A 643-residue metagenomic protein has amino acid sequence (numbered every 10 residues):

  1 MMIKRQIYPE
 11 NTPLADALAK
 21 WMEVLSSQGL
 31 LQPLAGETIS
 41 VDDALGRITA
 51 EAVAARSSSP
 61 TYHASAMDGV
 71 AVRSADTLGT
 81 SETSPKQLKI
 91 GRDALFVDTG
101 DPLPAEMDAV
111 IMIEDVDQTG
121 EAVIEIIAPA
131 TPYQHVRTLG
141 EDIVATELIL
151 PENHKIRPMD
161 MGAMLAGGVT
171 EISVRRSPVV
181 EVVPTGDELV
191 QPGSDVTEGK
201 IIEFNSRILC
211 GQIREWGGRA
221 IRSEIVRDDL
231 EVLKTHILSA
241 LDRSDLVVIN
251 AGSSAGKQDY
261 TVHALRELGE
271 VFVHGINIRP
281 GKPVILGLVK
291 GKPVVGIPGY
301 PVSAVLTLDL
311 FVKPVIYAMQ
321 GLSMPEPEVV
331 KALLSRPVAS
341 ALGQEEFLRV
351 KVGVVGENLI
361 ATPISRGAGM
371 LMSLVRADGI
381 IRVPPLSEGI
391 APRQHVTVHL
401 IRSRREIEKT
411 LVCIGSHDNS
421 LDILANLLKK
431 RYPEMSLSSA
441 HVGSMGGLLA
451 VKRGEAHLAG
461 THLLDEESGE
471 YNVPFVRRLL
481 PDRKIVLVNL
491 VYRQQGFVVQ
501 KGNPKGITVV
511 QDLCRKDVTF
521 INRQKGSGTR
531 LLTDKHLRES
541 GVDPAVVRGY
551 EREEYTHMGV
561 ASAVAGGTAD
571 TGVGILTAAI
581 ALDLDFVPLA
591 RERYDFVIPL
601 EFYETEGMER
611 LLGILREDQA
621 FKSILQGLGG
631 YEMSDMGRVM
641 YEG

Functional and structural regions predicted by a protein language model:
M2-E171, V330-L334, V383-P385, H395: Phosphate-interaction motifs
A15-A19, Q32-D42, G46, E51 (+5 more regions): Flexible glycine/proline-rich
T138-I249, T410-M435, S439: Phosphate-binding glycine-rich loops and their immediate beta-loop-alpha structural context
E408-H417, Q511-T533: Short loop->beta-strand "edge-of-pocket" segments that line small-molecule binding or catalytic clefts across diverse
I423-P433, V510-Q511, R523-K525, T529-R552: Ligand-binding cleft/hinge of the Venus flytrap
G460-R478, A561-A590: A ligand-binding cleft/hinge motif common to bilobed small-molecule-binding domains
D482-Q494, L584-G613, D635-R638: Periplasmic-binding protein-like
L490, V499-F520: Flexible hinge/capping segments at coil-to-helix
